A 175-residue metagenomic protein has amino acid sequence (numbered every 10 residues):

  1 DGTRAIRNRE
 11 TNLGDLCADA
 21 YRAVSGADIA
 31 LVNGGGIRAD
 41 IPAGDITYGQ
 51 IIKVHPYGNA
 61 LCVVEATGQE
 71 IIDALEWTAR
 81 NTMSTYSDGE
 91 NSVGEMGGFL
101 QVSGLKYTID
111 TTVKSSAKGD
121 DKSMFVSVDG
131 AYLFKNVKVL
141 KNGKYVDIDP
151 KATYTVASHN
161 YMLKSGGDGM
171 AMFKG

Functional and structural regions predicted by a protein language model:
D1-E10: Glycine-rich phosphate/diphosphate-binding loops and the adjacent beta-loop-alpha structural elements that coordinate
T11, D15-G175: Feature captures C-terminal
